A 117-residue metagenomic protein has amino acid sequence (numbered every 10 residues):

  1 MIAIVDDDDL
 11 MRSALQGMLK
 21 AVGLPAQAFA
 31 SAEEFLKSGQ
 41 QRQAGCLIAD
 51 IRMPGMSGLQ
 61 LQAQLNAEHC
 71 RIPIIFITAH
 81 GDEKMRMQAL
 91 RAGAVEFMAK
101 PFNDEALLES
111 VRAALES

Functional and structural regions predicted by a protein language model:
D9-Q27: Two-component/phosphorelay signaling modules centered on CheY-like receiver
A30-S31, S57-Q60: Acidic catalytic/metal-coordinating carboxylates
R42-I48: Active-site beta3 strand of CheY-like receiver
D50, T78: Active-site residues of response regulator receiver
M53: Receiver (REC) domain active-site loop signature in two-component systems and cognate sites in sensor histidine kinases
Q60, G81-E96: Alpha4 helix (beta4-alpha4-beta5 surface) of REC/receiver domains from two-component response regulators
E68, A79-G81: Short, conserved "switch-loop" micro-motifs in signal-transduction and mechanochemical regulators
K84, F102-R112: C-terminal output helix
